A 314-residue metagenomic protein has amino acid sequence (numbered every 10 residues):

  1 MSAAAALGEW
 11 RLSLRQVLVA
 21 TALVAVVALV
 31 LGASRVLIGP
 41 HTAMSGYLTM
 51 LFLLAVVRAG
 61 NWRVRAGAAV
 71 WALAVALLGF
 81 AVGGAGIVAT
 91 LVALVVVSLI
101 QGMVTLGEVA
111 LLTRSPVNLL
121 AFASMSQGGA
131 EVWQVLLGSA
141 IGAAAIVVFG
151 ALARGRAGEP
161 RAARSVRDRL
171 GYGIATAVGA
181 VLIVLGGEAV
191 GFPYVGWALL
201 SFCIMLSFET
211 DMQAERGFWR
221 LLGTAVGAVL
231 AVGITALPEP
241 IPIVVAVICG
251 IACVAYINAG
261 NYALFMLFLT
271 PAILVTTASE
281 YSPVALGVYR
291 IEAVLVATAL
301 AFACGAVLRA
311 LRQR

Functional and structural regions predicted by a protein language model:
M1-A72, G305: N-terminal signal-anchor module of multipass membrane proteins
A20-A25, M44-L51, R63-G79, A85-L99 (+2 more regions): Mid-membrane cores of alpha-helical transmembrane segments in multi-pass membrane proteins, especially transporters
V27-I38, L53-G60, A72-A85, S98-G107 (+5 more regions): Hydrophobic alpha-helical transmembrane segments and adjacent interfacial helices in integral membrane proteins
L31-L48, L78-V96, L137-I141, L185-G186 (+2 more regions): Structural signature of hydrophobic alpha-helical transmembrane segments
V56-A68, I100-S115, D211-W219, A255-L267: Membrane-helix interface "capping/anchor" motifs
G129-V147: Alpha-helical transmembrane segments
A153-Y172: Flexible interhelical linker loops that connect adjacent transmembrane helices in multi-pass membrane transporters
R169-V181, L185-R314: Hydrophobic multi-pass inner-membrane translocation pores used for secretion and envelope-lipid/glycan export
